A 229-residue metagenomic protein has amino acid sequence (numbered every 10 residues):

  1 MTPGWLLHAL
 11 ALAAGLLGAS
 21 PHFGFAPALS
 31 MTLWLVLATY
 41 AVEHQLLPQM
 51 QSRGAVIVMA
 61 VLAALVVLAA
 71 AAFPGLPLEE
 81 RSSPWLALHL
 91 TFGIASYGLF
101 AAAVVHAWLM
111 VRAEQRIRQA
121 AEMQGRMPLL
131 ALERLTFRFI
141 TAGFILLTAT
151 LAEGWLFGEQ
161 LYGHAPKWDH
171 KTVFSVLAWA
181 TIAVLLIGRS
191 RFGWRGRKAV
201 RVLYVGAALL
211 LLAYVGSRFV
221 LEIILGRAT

Functional and structural regions predicted by a protein language model:
M1-T2, A26-S30, M50-A63, A199-V205: Cytoplasmic-side transmembrane-helix entry/capping segments in multi-pass membrane proteins
G4-L12, M31-H44, I182-V184: Central hydrophobic cores of alpha-helical transmembrane segments in multi-pass inner-membrane proteins across all
P21-L33, P166-A178: Structural signature of hydrophobic alpha-helical transmembrane segments
H44-S96: Hydrophobic alpha-helical segments and helix pairs
R116-L161: A mid-sequence, solvent-exposed acidic-amphipathic segment
G154-G158, W179-G193: Transmembrane alpha-helical segments of integral membrane proteins
I187-L209: Interfacial loop-to-transmembrane junctions
L212-T229: Juxtamembrane boundary at the C-terminal end of a transmembrane helix
